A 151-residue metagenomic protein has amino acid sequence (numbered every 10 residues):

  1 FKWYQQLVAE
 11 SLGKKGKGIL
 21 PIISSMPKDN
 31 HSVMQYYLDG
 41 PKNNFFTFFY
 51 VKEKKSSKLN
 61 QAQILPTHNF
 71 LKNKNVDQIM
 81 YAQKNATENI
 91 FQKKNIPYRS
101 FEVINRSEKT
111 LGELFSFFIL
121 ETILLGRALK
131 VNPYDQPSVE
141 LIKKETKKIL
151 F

Functional and structural regions predicted by a protein language model:
F1-F151: A SIS-like phosphosugar-recognition module
